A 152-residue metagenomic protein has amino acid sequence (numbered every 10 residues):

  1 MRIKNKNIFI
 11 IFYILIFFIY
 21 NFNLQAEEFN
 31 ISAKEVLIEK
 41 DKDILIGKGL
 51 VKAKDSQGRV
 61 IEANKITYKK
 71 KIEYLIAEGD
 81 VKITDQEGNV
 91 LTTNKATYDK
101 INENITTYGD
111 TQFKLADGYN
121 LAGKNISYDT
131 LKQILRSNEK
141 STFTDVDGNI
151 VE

Functional and structural regions predicted by a protein language model:
R2-F12: Bacterial N-terminal signal peptides that target proteins for export
I10-N21: Bacterial N-terminal signal peptides
A26-E152: Structural signature for solvent-exposed beta-strand/loop edge elements and short helix-capping sites, enriched
